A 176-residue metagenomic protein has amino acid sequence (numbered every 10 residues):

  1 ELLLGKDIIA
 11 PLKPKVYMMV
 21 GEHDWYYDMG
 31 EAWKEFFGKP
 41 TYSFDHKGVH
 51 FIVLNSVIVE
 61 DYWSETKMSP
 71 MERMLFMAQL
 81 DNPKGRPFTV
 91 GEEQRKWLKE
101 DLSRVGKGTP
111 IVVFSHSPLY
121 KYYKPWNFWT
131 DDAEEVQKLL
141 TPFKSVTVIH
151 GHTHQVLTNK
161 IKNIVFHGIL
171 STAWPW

Functional and structural regions predicted by a protein language model:
L2-P110, D132-T147, N159-P175: Extended active-site neighborhood of metal-dependent phosphoesterases/phosphodiesterases
G21-E22, H116, G151-H152: Active-site glycine-centered loops adjacent to acidic/histidine catalytic or metal-binding residues that shape
D24, L119, Q155: Short active-site segment of divalent metal-dependent hydrolases/proteases that encodes the spacing between
P40, T153-H154: A generic "binding-loop/recognition-motif" signal
I58-E60, P118-K121: A short, flexible beta-alpha/helix-coil linker loop
G85, Y123-K124: Short, contiguous strand/loop micro-motifs
Y120-Y123, W129: Short, solvent-exposed loop/turn segments at secondary-structure junctions
